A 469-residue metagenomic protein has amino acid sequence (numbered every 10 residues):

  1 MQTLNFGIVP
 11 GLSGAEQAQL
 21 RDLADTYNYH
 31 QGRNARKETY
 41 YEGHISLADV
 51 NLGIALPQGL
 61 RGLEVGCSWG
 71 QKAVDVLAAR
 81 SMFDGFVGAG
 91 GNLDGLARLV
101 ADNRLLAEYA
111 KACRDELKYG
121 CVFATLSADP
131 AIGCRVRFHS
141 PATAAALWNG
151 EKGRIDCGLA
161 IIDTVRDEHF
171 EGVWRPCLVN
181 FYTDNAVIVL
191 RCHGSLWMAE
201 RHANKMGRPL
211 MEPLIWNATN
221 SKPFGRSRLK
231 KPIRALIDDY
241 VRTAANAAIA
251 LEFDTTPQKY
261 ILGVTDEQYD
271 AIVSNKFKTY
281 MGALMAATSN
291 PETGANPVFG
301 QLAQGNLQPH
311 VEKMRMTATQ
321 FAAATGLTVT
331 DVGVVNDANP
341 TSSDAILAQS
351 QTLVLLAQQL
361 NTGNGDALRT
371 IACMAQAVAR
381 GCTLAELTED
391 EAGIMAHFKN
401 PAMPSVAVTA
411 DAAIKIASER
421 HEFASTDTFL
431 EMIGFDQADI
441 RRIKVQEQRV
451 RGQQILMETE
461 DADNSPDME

Functional and structural regions predicted by a protein language model:
M1-H139, T143, E460-E469: Extended, helix-rich architectural segments
V100, A322, Q376-A377, A417-H421 (+1 more regions): Residue-level preference for well-ordered alpha-helical positions
K111-D115, S127-A128, L251-K259, D331-N336 (+2 more regions): Short coil/turn segments at secondary-structure boundaries
F123-S227: Extended, regular secondary-structure scaffolds
E200-A345, F398-P401: Extended, charged amphipathic alpha-helical segments
A287-A410, V445-R451, I455-M457: Surface-exposed loop-to-helix/strand elements on domain peripheries
P401-T428: C-terminal structured domain segments
M432-A462: Long, highly charged low-complexity segments enriched in Glu/Asp and Lys/Arg with interspersed Ser/Thr
